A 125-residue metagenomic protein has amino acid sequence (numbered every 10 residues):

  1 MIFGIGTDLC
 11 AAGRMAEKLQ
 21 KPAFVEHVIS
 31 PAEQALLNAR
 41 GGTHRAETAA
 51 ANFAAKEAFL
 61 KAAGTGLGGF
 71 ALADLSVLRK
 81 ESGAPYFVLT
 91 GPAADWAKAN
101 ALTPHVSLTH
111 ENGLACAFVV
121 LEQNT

Functional and structural regions predicted by a protein language model:
M1-T125: Core catalytic alpha/beta fold that binds nucleotide/phospho-ligands
